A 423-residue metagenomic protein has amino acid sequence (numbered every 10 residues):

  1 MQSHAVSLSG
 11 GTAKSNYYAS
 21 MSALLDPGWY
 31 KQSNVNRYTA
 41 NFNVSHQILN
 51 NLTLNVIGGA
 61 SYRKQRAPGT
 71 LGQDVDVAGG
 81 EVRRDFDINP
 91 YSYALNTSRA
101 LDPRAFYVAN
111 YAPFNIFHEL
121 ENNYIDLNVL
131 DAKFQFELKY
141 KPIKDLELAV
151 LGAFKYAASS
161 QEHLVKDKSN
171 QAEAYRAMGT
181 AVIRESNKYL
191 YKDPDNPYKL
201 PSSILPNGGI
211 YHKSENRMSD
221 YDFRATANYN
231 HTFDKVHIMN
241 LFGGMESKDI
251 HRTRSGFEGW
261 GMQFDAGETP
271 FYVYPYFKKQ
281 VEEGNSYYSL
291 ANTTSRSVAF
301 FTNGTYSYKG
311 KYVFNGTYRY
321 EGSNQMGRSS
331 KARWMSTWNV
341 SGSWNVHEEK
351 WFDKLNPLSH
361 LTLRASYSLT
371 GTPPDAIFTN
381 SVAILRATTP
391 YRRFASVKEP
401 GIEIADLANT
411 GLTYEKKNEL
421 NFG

Functional and structural regions predicted by a protein language model:
M1-Q2, D74-I116: Acidic, glycine-rich flexible loop segments
M1-Q32, G69-G72, E121, Y287: Residues embedded in well-ordered regular secondary structure
L8, N16, Y107-A109, F117-E119 (+1 more regions): Short, flexible segments with low predicted structural confidence
T12, G80, D85-D87, A100-L101 (+3 more regions): Generic detection of intrinsically disordered/low-complexity segments and helix-coil linkers/edges
R37, N43-L52, G58-Y62, A112-V165 (+2 more regions): Extracellular/periplasmic, surface-exposed regions of secreted and cell-surface proteins
Q65: Acidic, metal-coordinating catalytic cores used for nucleic-acid/nucleotide bond scission and strand-transfer chemistry
Q73-D74, A383: Short, hinge-like loop/turn segments at secondary-structure boundaries
